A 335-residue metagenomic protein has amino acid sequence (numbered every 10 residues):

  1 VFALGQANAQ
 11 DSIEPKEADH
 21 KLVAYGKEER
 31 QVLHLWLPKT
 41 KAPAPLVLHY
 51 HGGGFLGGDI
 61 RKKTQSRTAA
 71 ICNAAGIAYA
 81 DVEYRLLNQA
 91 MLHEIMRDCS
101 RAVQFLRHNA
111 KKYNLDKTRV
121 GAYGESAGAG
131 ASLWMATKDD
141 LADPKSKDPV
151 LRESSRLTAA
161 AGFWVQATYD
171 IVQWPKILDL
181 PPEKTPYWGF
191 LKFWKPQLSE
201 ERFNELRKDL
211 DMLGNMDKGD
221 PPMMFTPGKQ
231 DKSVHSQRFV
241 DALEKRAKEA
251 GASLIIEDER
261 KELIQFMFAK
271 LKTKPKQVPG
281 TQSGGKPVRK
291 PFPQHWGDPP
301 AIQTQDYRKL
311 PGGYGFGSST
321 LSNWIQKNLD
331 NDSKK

Functional and structural regions predicted by a protein language model:
Q10-K41, M91: N-terminal cap/lid segment of alpha/beta-hydrolase-fold proteins
P15, E28, D139-L141, I171-N215: Mobile cap/lid helix-loop segments that gate and shape the active-site cleft of serine hydrolases
L33-P43, K112-Y113, D211-D217: Short beta-strand-to-loop junctions in surface cap/lid or active-site-entrance loops
H34-W36, M223-K335: C-terminal catalytic histidine-bearing segment of alpha/beta-hydrolase fold enzymes
P43-G54: Short beta-strand element of the alpha/beta-hydrolase
R61-A80: Short amphipathic alpha-helix adjacent to the substrate-entry channel of hydrolases
R101-I177: Primarily recognizes the serine-hydrolase "nucleophile elbow" in alpha/beta-hydrolase and SGNH/GDSL folds
S146-K176, L198-H235: The feature captures the conserved acid-bearing segment of alpha/beta-hydrolase catalytic domains
